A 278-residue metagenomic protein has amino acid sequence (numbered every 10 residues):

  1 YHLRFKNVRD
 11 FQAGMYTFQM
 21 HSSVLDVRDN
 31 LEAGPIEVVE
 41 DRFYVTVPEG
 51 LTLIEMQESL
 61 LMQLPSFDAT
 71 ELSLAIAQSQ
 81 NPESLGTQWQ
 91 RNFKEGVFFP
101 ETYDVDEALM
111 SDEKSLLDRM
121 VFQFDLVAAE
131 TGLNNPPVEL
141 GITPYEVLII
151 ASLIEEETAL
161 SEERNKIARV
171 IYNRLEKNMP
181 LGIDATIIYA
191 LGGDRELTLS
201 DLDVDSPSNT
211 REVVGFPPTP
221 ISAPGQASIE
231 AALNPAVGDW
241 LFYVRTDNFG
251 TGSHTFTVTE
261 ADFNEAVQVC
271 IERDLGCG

Functional and structural regions predicted by a protein language model:
Y1-V127: Signal peptide-directed extracytoplasmic domains
P65-S66, Q80-G278: Bacterial extracytoplasmic/cell-wall-associated proteins, especially those involved in peptidoglycan
